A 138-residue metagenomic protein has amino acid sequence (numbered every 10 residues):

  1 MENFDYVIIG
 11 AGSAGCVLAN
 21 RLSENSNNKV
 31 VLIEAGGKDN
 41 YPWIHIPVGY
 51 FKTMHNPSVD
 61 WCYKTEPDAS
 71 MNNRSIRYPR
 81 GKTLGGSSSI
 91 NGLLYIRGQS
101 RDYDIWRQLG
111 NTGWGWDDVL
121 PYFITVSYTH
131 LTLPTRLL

Functional and structural regions predicted by a protein language model:
M1-T125: N-terminal glycine-rich phosphate/pyrophosphate-binding loop and immediately adjacent elements
H130-L138: Single conserved hydrophobic/aromatic residue that forms the stacking wall/gate of nucleotide- or nucleobase-binding
